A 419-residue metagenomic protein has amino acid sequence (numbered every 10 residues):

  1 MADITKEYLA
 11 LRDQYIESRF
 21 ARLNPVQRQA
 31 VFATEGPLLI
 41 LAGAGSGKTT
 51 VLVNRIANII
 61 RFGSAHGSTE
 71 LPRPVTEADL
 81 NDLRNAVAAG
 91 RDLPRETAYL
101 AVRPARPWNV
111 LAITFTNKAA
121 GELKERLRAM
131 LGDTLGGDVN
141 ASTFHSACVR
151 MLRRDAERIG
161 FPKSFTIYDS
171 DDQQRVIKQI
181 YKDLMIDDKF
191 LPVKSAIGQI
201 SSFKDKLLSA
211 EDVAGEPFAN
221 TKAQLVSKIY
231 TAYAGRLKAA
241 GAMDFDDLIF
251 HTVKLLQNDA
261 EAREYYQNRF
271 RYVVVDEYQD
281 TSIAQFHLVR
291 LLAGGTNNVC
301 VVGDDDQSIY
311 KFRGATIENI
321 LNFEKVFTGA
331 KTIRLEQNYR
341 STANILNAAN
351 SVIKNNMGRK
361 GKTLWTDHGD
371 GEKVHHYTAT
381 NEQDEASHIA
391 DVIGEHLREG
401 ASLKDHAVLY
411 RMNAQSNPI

Functional and structural regions predicted by a protein language model:
M1-P162, E264, E318, N347-N350: P-loop NTPase Walker
R22, T69, D79, L83-E96 (+3 more regions): Conserved helicase/translocase P-loop NTPase motor core
A30, T34, F115, T134-V139 (+6 more regions): ATP-hydrolysis module of ASCE/P-loop NTPase motor domains, specifically the Walker B Asp-Glu catalytic pair
F32, G36, V102-P107, K254-V273 (+1 more regions): Short basic/glycine-enriched coil/helix segment immediately N-terminal to the Walker B
G36, A105-N109, L135-D138, G295-N298 (+4 more regions): Short glycine-/polar-rich loops that comprise or flank the Walker A/P-loop and associated switch/sensor motifs
A44, F270-T281, D305-D306, N413: Conserved Walker B
L52, T76, R84-V102, T328-K331 (+1 more regions): Helicase P-loop NTPase motor core
Q279-G358, K362-H368: Conserved helicase motor core of SF1/SF2 NTP-dependent helicases
